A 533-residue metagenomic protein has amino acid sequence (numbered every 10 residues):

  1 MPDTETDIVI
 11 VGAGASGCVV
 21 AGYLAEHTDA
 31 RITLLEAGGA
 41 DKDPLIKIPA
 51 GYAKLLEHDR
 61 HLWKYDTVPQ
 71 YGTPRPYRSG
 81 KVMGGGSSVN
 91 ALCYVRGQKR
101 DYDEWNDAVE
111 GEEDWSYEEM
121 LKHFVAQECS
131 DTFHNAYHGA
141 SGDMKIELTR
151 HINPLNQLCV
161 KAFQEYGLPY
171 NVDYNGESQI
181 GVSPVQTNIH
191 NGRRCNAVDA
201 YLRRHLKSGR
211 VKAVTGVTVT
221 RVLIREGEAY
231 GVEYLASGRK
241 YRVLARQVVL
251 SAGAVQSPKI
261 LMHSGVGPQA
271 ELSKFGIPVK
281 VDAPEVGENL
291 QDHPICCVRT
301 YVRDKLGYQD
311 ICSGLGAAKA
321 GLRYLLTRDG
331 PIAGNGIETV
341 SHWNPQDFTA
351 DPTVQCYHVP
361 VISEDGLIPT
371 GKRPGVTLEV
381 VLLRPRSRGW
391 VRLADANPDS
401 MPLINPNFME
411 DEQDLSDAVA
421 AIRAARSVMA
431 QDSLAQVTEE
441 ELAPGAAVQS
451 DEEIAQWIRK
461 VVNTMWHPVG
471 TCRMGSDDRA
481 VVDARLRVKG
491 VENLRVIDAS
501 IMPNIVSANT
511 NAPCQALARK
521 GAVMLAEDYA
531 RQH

Functional and structural regions predicted by a protein language model:
M1-V125, D282-A283, H293-I295, R299-V302: N-terminal glycine-rich phosphate/pyrophosphate-binding loop and immediately adjacent elements
G14-V19, R150, A254-V255, I501 (+1 more regions): Residue-level detector of alpha-helix initiation sites
Y23, H27-R31, G38-D41, V222 (+2 more regions): Glycine-rich loop(s) and the adjacent beta-strand/alpha-helix scaffold that form part
P49, N188-H190, V214-E228, Q355-D365 (+3 more regions): A glycine-rich dinucleotide-binding beta-alpha-beta segment and adjacent secondary-structure elements that constitute
T67-Q70, V109-A229, L235, C297-K319: Conserved redox-cofactor binding core of oxidoreductases
F163, I277, A424-A430, R519-A530: Internal hydrophobic alpha-helix adjacent to the cofactor/substrate pocket in enzyme cavities
R299-V419, T464-G470, V496-A499, P503-I505: FAD cofactor-binding and catalytic pocket of flavoenzymes
I505-L525: A conserved FAD-binding loop/helix module that cradles the flavin
